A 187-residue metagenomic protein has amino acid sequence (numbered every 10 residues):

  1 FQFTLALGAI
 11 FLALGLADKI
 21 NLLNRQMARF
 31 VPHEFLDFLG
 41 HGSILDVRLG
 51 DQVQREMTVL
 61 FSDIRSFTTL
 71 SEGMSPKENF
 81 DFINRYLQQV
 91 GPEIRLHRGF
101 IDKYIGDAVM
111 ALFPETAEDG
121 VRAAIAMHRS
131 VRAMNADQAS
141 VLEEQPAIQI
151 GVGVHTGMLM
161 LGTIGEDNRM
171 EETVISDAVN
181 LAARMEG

Functional and structural regions predicted by a protein language model:
F1-L16: N-terminal membrane insertion elements
A13-Q54, D137: Regulatory cytosolic signal-relay segments
D18, R25, R29, T69-E72 (+4 more regions): Regular, well-ordered alpha-helical segments
E34, R65, M158-L159, N180: Alpha-helix/helix-capping structural signal
V47-R122, E172: Catalytic NTP-binding/metal-coordinating core of nucleotidyl cyclase/transferase enzymes
R55-M57, I148-I150, G157-L159: Change "...and in nucleic-acid phosphodiester-cleaving endonucleases..." to "...and in nucleic-acid processing enzymes
I83-G99, M110, P114-V152, D177-E186: Alpha-helical scaffold within the catalytic cores of cyclic-nucleotide enzymes
L112-D119, V152-E172: Catalytic strand-loop-helix junctions within cyclic-nucleotide turnover domains
